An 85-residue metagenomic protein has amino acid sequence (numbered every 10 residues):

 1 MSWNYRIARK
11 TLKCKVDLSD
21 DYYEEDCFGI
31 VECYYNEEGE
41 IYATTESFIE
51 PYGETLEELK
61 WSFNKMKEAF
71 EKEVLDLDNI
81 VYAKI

Functional and structural regions predicted by a protein language model:
M1-V31, N36-E38: Short N-terminal "domain-start" leader segments that mark the transition from disordered tails or signal peptides into
S2-N4, L56-I85: Low-complexity intrinsically disordered segments
C14, G39, S47, D78-N79 (+1 more regions): Residue-level marker of intrinsically disordered, low-complexity segments enriched for small/polar residues
I41-E57: A short, exposed loop/beta-hairpin motif centered on an aromatic-Gly-Thr core
